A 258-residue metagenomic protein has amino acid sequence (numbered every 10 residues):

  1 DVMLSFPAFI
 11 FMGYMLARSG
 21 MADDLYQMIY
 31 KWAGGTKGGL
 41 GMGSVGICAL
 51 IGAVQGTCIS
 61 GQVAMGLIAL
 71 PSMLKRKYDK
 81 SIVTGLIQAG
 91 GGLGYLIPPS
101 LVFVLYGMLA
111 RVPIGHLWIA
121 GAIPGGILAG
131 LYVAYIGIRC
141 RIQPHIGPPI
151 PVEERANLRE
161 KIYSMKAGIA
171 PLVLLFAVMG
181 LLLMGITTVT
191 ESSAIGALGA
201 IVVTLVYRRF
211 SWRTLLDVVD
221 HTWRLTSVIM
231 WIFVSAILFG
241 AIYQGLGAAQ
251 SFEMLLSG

Functional and structural regions predicted by a protein language model:
D1-G258: Alpha-helical transmembrane segments of multi-pass membrane transport proteins
